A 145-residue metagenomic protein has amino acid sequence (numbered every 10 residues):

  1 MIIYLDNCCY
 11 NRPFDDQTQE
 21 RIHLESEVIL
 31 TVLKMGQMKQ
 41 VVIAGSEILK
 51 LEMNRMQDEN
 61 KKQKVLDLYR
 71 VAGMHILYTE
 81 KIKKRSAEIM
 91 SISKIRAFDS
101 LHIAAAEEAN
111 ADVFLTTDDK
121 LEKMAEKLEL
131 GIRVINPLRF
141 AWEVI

Functional and structural regions predicted by a protein language model:
I2, D16-S26, M35, I92 (+1 more regions): Acidic, PIN/NYN-like endoribonuclease modules and their adjacent C-terminal/linker elements
Y4-Q57, R70, H75, L138-W142: PIN/NYN-family metal-dependent endoribonuclease catalytic core
V28, K50, V71-A72, K83 (+3 more regions): Residue-level signal for alpha-helical context at structural boundaries
N54, A87, E126: A short local structural element in Rossmann-fold oxidoreductases
K61: Substrate-recognition/cap helix-loop segment adjacent to the acidic, metal-dependent catalytic center of Asp-based
D67: An acidic/histidine-cluster motif and surrounding catalytic segment that typifies divalent-metal-assisted enzyme active
M74-L115, D119, K123: Active-site neighborhoods of divalent-metal-dependent phosphate/nucleic-acid chemistry enzymes
